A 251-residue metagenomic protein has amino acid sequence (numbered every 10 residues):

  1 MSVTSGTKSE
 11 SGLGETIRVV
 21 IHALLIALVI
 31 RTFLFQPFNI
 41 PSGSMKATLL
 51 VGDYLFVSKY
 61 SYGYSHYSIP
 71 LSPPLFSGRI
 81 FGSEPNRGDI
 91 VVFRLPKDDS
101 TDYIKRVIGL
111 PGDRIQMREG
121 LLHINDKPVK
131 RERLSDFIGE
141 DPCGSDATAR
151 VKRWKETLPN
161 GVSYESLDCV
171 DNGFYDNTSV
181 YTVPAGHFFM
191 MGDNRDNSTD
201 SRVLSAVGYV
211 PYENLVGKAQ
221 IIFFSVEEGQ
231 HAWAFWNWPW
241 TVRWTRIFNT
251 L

Functional and structural regions predicted by a protein language model:
S2-G14, V29, F33-N39, S44-L251: Soluble "head" domains of membrane/secretory-pathway proteins
T16-V20, L24, L28: Alpha-helical transmembrane spans of integral membrane proteins, capturing the lipid-embedded, hydrophobic core of TM
